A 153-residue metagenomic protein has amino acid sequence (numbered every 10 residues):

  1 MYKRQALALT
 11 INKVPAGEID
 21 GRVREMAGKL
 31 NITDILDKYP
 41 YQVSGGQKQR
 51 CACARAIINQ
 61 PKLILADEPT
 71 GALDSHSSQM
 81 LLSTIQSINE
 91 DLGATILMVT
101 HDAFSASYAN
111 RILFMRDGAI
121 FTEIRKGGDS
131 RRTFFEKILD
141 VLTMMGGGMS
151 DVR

Functional and structural regions predicted by a protein language model:
A6, T10-D34: Conserved ABC ATPase "signature" region
Y39-V43, Q47-Q49: Conserved ABC ATPase signature
Q60: Conserved catalytic motifs of ABC-family nucleotide-binding domains
I64-D67: Catalytic Walker B motif of ABC-type/P-loop ATPase nucleotide-binding domains
Q79-D91: Helical segment within the ABC ATPase nucleotide-binding domain
Y108-F114: Conserved catalytic segment of ABC-fold P-loop ATPases
A119-M144: Conserved beta-strand-loop-alpha-helix hinge in the C-terminal portion of ABC ATPase nucleotide-binding domains
